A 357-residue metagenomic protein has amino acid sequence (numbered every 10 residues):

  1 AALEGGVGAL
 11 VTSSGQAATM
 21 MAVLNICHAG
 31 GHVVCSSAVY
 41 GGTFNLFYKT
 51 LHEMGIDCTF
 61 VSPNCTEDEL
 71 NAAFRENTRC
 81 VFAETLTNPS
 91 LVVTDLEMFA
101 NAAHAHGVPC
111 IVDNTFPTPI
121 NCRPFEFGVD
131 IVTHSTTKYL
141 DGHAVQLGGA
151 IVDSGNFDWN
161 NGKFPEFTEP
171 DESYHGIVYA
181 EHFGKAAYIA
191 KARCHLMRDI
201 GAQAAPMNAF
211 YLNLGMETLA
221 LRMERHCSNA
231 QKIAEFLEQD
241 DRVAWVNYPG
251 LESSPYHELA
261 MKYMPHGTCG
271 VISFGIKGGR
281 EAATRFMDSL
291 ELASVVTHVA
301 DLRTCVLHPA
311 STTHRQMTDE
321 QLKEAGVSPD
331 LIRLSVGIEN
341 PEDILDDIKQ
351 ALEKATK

Functional and structural regions predicted by a protein language model:
A1-G5: PLP-dependent amino-acid enzyme catalytic core
V7-V11, A244-N247: Short, well-structured beta-strand/strand-turn elements
G8-Q239: Conserved PLP-enzyme active-site core in the AAT-like
G30, G41, Y48-K49, D57-C58 (+5 more regions): PLP-dependent enzyme catalytic core of the Aspartate aminotransferase-like
I120, D141, S254-Y256, E281 (+1 more regions): Flexible loop/turn segments at secondary-structure boundaries
D158-W159, L219, G279-A282, T313-H314 (+1 more regions): Short, acidic Gly/Pro/Ser/Thr-rich loop/turn segments
M223, Q231, L237-E238, R242-I332 (+1 more regions): Conserved C-terminal alpha-helix-loop-beta "cap" of PLP-dependent enzymes that closes/shapes the active-site mouth
